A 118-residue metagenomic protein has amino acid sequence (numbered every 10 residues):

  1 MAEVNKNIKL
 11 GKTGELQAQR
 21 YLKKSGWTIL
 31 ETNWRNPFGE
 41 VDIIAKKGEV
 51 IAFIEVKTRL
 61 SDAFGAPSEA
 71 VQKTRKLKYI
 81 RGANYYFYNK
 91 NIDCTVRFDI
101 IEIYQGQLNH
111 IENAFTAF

Functional and structural regions predicted by a protein language model:
M1-T32: Acidic-basic catalytic patches of nuclease active cores, encompassing PD-(D/E)XK and other metal-cofactor nuclease
T28, I51-F53, T95: Hydrophobic "anchor" residues on beta-strands that sit immediately upstream of conserved functional sites
N36-G39: Short acidic/glycine-enriched loop/turn segments that link adjacent beta-strands
V41-D62, Y79: Conserved catalytic cores of phosphodiester-cleaving nucleases, focusing on short active-site segments
V50-A52, D99, N109: Protein kinase-like catalytic core scaffold
T58-G106: Catalytic cores of nucleic-acid endonucleases
I103, Q107-F118: Short, low-complexity, polybasic intrinsically disordered segments
